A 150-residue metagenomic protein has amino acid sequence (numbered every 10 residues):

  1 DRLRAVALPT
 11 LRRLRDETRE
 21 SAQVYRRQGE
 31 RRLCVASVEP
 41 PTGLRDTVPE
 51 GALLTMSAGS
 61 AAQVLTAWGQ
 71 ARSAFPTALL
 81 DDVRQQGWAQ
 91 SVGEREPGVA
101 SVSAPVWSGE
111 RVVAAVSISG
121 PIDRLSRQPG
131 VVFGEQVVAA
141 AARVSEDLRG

Functional and structural regions predicted by a protein language model:
D1-S73: Amphipathic alpha-helical effector-binding/dimerization core of metabolite-sensing transcriptional regulators
E20, W88, G150: Short glycine/serine/threonine/alanine-rich loop segments
R26, A36, T47, I122 (+2 more regions): Short linear functional motifs in flexible/disordered or boundary regions
A62, T66-Q70, V138-S145, R149: Short amphipathic alpha-helical signal-transduction/dimerization elements
F75-S145: Extended hydrophobic
